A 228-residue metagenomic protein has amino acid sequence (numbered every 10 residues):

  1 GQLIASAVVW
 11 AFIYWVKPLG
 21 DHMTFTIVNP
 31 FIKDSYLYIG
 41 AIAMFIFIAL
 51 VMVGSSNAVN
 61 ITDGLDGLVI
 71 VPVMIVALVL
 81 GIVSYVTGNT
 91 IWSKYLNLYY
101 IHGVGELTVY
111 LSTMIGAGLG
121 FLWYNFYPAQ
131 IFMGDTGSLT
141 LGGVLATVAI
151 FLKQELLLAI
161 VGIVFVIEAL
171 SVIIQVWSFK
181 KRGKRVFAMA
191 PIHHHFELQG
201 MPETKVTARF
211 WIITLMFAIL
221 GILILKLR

Functional and structural regions predicted by a protein language model:
G1-I4, D66: Membrane-interface loop-to-helix entry segments
A7-P30, A43, F47-I48, M52-A58 (+1 more regions): Alpha-helical transmembrane segments
N29-Y38: PP2C/PPM family metal-dependent serine/threonine protein phosphatase catalytic domain, recognizing the conserved
